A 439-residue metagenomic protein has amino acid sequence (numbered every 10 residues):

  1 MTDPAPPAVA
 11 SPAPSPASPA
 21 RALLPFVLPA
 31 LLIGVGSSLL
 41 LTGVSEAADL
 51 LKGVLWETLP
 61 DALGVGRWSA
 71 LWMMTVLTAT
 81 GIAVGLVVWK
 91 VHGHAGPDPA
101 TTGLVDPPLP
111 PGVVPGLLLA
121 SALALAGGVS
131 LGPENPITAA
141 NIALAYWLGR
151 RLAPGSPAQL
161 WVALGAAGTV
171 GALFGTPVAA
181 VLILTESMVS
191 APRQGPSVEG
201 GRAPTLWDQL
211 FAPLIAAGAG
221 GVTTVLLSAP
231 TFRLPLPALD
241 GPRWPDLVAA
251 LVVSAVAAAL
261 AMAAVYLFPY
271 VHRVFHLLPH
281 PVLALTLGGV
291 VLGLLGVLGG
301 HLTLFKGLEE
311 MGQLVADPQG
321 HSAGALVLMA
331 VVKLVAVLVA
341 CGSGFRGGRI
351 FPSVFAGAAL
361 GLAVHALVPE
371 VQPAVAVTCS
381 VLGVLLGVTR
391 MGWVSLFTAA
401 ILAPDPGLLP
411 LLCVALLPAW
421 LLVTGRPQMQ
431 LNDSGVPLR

Functional and structural regions predicted by a protein language model:
M1-R439: Alpha-helical transmembrane segments and immediately membrane-proximal extracytoplasmic
